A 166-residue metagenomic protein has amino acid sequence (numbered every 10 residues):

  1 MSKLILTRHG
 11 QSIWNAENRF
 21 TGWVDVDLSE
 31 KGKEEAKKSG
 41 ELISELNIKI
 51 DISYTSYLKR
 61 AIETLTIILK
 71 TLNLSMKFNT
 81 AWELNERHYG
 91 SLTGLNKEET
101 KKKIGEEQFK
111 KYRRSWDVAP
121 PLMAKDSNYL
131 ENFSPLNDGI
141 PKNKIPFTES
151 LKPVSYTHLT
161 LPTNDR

Functional and structural regions predicted by a protein language model:
M1-L4: Extreme N-terminal starter segment of soluble prokaryotic enzymes
Q11-V26: Glycine-rich N-terminal loop/short-helix segment of MobA-like nucleotidyltransferase
G22-K37: Short catalytic helix/loop segments, enriched in acidic residues and glycine and frequently bearing histidine
D25, K142-P153: Glycine-rich phosphate-binding "P-loop"
G32-A36, S53, T100, V154-Y156: Conserved anionic group-binding/transfer micro-motifs
S39-F147, L161: Phosphate-coordination/substrate-recognition cap region in phosphate-metabolizing enzymes
T157-T163: Conserved small/polar residues in nucleotide/adenosyl-binding loops
